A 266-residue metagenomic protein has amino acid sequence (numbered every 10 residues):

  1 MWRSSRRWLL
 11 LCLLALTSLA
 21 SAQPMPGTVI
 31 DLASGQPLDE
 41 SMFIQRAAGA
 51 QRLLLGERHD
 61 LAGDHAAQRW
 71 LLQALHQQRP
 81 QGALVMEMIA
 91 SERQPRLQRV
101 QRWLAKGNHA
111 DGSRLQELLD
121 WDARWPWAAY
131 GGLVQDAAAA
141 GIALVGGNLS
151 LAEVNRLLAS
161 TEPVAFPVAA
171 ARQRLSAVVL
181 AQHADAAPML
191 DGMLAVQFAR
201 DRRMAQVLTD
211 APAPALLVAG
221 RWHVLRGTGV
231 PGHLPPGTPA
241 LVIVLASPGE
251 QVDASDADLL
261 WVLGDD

Functional and structural regions predicted by a protein language model:
M1-L9: Bacterial N-terminal signal peptides that target proteins for export
W8-L16: Sec-dependent N-terminal signal peptides
L13-L14, S21-A50: N- or domain-start disorder-to-order transition segments that initiate the globular core
L53-G56, L216-A219: Short hydrophobic beta-strand that contains or immediately precedes a catalytic carboxylate
R58-L61, I89-R93, S150-V154, R221-L225 (+1 more regions): Solvent-exposed loop/turn segments at secondary-structure junctions within structured extracellular/periplasmic domains
A66-H76: Histidine-anchored nucleotide/phosphate-binding helix
Q78, G82-A83, M88, P95-P212: A substrate-binding/cap region within the structured catalytic cores of diverse enzymes
V134, A199-T209, L216, H223-D266: C-terminal regions of proteins
